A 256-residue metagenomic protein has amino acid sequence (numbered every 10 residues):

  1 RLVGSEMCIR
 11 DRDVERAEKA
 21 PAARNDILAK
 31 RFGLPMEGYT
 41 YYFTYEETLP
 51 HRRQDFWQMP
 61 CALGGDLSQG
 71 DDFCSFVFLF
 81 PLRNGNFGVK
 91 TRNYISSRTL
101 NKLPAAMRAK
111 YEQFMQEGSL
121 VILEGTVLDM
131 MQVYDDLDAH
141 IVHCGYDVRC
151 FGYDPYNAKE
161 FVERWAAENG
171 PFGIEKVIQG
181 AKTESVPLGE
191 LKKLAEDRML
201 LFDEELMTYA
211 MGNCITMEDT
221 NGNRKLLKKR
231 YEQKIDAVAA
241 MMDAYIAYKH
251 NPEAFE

Functional and structural regions predicted by a protein language model:
R1, R164, E168-F255: Metal-dependent DNA phosphodiester-chemistry modules and their immediately adjacent helices/loops in DNA-processing
L2-I9: Short, small-residue-biased leader/transition segments that mark boundaries at the very start of proteins
R16, P21-V77: Conserved helicase/translocase motor-coupling segment
D66-G70, P81, Y94, Y153-A158 (+2 more regions): An acidic- and aromatic-residue-enriched active-site/binding cleft used to recognize and process polar
D71-N84, I235-A244: Acidic, metal-ligating active-site segments
F80-D147: Nucleic-acid-processing active sites and adjacent nucleic-acid-binding tracks, predominantly divalent metal-dependent
I141-C150, N169-I174: Short, surface-exposed connector motifs at secondary-structure boundaries
G145-N157, V162: Short glycine-rich phosphate-binding loop at a beta-alpha junction
